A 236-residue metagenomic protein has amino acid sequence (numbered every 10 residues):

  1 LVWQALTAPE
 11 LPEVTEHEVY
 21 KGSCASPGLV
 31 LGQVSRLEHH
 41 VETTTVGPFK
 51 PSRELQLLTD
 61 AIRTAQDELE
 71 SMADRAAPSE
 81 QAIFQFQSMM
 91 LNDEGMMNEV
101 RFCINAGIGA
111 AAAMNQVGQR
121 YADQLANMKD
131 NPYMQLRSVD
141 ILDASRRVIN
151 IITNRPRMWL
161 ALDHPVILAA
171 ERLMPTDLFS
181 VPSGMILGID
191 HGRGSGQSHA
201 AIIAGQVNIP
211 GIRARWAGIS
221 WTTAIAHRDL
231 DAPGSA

Functional and structural regions predicted by a protein language model:
L1-A236: Non-catalytic, soluble scaffold/interaction modules
